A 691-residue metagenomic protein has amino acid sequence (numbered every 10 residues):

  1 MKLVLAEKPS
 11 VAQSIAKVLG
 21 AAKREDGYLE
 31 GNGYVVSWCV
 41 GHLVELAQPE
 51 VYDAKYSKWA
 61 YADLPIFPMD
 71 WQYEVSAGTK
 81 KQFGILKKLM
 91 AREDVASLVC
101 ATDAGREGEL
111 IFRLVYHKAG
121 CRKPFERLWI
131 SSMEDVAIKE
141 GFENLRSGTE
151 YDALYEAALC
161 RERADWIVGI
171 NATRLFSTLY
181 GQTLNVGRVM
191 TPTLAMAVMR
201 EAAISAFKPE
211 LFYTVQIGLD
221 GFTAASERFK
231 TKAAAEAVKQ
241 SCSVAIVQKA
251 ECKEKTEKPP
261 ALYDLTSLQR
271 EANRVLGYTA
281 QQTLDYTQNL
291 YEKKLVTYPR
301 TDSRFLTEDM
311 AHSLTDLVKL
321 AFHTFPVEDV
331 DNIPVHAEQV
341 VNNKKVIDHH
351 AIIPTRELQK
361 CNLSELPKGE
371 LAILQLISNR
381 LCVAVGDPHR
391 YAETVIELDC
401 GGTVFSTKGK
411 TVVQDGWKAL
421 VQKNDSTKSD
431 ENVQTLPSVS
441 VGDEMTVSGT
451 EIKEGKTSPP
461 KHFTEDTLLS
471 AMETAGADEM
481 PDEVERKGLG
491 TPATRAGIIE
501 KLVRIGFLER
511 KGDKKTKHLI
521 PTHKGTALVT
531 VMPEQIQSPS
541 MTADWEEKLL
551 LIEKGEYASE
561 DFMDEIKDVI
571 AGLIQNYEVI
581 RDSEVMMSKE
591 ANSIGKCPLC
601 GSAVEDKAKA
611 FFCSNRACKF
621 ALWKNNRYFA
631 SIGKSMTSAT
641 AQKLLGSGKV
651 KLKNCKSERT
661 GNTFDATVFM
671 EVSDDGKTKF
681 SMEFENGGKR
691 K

Functional and structural regions predicted by a protein language model:
M1, A101-A104, G181-T183, C252-A261 (+3 more regions): Conserved short loop/turn motifs at secondary-structure junctions
M1-L159, W166, P459: Intrinsically disordered, low-complexity regulatory segments
K2-L3, E25, T79, M90 (+6 more regions): Basic, low-complexity terminal or inter-domain segments flanking catalytic cores
P9-A16, G33-V36, V40, S76-K87 (+17 more regions): Amphipathic alpha-helical transducer elements in NTP-driven molecular machines
E93, D135-I217, C252-T256: C-terminal or mid-to-C-terminal helical accessory/interaction module adjacent to the motor/catalytic core
P124, L194, V296: Conserved ATP-binding/catalytic motifs of P-loop helicase motor domains
T231-Y263, Q269: Metal- or metallocofactor-binding catalytic centers and their adjacent structured scaffolds across diverse enzyme
